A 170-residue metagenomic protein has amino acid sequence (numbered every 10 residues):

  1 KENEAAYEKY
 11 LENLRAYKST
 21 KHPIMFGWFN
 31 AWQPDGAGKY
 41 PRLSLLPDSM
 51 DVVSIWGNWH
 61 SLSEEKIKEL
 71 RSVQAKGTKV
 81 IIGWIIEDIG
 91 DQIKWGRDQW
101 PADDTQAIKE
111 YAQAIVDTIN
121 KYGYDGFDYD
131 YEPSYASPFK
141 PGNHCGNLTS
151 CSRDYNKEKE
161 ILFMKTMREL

Functional and structural regions predicted by a protein language model:
K1-Y17: Bacterial Sec-dependent N-terminal signal peptides
K21-L170: Chitinase-like catalytic core of GlcNAc-active glycosidases
